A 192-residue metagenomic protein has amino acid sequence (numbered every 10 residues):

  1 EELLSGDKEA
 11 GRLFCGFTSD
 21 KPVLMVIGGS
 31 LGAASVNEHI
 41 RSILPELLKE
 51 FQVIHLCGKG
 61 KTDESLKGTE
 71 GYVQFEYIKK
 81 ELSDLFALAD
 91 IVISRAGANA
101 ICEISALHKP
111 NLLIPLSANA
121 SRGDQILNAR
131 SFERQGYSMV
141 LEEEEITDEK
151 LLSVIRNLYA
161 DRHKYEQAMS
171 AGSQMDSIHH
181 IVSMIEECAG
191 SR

Functional and structural regions predicted by a protein language model:
E1-D20, N157-L158, R162-Y165: A charged, well-structured terminal subsegment
K8-A10, F17-I91, I126-N128, L141-K150: Donor-nucleotide binding loops and adjacent catalytic segments primarily of GT-B fold Leloir glycosyltransferases
F75, A87-C102, K109-P110: Acidic donor-binding loop of glycosyltransferase active sites
S94, P110-R122: Short hydrophobic beta-strand element within catalytic cores of glycosyltransferases and related nucleotide-activated
E103-A106, R122-Q135: Short acidic/histidine- and often glycine-rich active-site loop of Leloir-type glycosyltransferases that engages
Q135-E142, I146-H163: C-terminal "capping" alpha-helix adjacent to the active site of nucleotide-linked donor transferases in cell-envelope
H163-M175: A short, well-ordered alpha-helix in the C-terminal region of glycosyltransferases
Q174-R192: C-terminal alpha-helical cap of glycosyltransferases
